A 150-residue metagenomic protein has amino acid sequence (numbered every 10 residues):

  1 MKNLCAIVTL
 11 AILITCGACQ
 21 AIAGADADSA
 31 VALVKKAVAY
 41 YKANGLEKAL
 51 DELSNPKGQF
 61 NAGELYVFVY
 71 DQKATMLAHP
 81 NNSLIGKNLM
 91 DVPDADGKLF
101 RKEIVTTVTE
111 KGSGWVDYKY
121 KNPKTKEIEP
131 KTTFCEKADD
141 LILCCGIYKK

Functional and structural regions predicted by a protein language model:
K2-K150: N-terminal membrane-sensor/transducer module of prokaryotic signaling receptors
